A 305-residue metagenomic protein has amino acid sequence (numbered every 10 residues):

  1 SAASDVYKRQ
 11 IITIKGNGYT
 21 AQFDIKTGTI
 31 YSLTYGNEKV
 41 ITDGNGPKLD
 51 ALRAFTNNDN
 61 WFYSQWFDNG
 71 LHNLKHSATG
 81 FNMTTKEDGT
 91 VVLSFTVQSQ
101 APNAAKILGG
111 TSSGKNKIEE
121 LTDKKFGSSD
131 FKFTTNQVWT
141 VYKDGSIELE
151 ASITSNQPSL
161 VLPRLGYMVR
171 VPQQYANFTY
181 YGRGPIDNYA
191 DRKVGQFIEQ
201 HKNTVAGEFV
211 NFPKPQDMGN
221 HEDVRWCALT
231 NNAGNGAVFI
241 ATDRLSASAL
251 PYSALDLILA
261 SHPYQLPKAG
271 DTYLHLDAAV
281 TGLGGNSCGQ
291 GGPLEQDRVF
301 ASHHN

Functional and structural regions predicted by a protein language model:
S1: Short, aromatic- and glycine-rich surface loops/edge beta-strands on solvent-exposed regions
D5-N305: Beta-strand/loop-rich accessory regions of lumenal/periplasmic or secreted enzymes, predominantly carbohydrate-active
